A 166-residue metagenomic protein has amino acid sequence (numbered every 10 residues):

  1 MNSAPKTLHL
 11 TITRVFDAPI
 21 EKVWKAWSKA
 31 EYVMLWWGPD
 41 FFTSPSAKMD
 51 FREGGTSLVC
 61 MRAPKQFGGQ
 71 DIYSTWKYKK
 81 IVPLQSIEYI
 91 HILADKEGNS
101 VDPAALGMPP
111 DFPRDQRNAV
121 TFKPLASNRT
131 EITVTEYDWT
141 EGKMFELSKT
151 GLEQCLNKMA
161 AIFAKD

Functional and structural regions predicted by a protein language model:
M1-S44: Hydrophobic ligand-binding cavity/cleft-lining segments
T11, E31-Y73, K77: Short beta-edge strand/loop motif at the mouth of beta-sheet-based domains
R14, S46-M49, S74-K80, D115-P124: Hydrophobic/aromatic beta-strand elements that line small-molecule binding cavities or substrate pockets in beta-rich
V23, V33, S57, Y78 (+4 more regions): Hydrophobic pocket/interface hotspot
V82-I87: Short, conserved beta-turn/loop elements at beta-strand boundaries and strand-helix junctions
E88-H91, E97-E153: Beta-strand/loop substructures that line and gate deep hydrophobic ligand-binding cavities in soluble
L156-A164: Short amphipathic alpha-helical signal-transduction/dimerization elements
